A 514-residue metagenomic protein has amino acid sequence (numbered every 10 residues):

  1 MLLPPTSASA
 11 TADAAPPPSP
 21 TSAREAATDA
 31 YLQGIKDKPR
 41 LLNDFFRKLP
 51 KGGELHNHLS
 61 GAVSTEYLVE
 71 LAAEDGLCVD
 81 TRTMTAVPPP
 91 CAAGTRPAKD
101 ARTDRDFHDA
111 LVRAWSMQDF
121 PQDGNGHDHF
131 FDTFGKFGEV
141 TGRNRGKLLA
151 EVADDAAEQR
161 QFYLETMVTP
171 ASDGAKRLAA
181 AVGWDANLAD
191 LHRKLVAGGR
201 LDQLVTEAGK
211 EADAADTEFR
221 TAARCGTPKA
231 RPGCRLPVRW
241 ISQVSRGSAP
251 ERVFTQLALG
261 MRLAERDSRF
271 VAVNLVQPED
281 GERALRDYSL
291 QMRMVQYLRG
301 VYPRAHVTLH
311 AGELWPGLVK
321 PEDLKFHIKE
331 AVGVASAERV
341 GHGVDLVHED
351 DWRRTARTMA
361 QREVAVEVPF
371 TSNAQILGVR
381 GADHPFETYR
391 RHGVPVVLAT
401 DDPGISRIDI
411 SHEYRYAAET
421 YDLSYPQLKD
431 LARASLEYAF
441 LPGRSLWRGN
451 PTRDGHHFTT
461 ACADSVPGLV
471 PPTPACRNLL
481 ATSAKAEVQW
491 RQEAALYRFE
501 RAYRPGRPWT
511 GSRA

Functional and structural regions predicted by a protein language model:
M1-A14: Secretory targeting and sorting signals
A15-A514: Metal-cofactor-binding active-site regions of metalloenzymes
